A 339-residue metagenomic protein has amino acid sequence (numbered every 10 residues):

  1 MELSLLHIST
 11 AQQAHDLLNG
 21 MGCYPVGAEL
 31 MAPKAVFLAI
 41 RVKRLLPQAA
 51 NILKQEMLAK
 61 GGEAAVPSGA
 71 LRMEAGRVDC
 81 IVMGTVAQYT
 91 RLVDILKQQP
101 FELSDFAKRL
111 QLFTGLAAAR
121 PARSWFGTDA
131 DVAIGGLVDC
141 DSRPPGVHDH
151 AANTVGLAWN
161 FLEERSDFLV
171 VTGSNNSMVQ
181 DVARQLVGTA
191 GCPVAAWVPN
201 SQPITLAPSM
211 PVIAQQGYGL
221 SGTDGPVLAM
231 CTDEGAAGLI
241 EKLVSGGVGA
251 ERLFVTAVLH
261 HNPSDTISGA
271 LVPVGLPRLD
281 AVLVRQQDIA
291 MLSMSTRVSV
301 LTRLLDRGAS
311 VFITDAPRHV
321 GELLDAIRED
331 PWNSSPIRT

Functional and structural regions predicted by a protein language model:
A11-L116: N-terminal accessory interaction module
P33, Q48-I52, A59, K108 (+2 more regions): Conserved N-terminal beta1-alpha1 strand-loop-helix module at the mouth
G62, E163-D167, G191, T223-D224 (+3 more regions): A structural motif
V147-F161, S209-G219, S264-P273, R297-L301: Short, acidic/polar
F168-N175, C192-G246, R252-N262, L283-R285 (+1 more regions): Catalytic beta/alpha-barrel core
N176-L186, S201-T205, T232-G247, S264-G269 (+2 more regions): Active-site-adjacent beta->alpha loops and helix N-cap segments on the catalytic face of soluble alpha/beta enzymes
R297-R307, A316-T339: C-terminal helical cap(s) of enzyme catalytic domains, especially alpha/beta-barrels
